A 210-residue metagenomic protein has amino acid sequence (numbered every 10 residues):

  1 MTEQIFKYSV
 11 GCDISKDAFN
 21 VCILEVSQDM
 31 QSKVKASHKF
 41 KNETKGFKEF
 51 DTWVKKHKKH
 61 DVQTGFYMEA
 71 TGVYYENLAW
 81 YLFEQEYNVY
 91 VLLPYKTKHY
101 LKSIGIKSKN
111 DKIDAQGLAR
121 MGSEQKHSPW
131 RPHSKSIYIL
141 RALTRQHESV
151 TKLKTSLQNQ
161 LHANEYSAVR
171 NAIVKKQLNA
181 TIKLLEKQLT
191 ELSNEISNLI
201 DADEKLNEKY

Functional and structural regions predicted by a protein language model:
M1-Y210: A detector of single, family-specific signature residues that are central to catalytic or substrate-handling motifs
